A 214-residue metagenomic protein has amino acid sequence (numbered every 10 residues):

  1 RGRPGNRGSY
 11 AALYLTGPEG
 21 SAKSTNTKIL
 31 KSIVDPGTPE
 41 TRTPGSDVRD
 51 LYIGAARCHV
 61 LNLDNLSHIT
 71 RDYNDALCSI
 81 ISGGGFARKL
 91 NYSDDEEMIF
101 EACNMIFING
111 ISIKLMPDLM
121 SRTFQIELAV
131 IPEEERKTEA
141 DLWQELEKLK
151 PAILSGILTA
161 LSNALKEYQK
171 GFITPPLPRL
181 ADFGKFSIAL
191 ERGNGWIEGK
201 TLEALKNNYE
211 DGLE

Functional and structural regions predicted by a protein language model:
R1-R57: P-loop NTPase catalytic core of nucleic-acid-dependent motor ATPases
R3, K31, D35, N74-M98 (+1 more regions): Conserved catalytic/switch belt of AAA+ P-loop NTPases
Y10, G37, R57-H59, G84 (+3 more regions): Short glycine-/polar-rich loops that comprise or flank the Walker A/P-loop and associated switch/sensor motifs
E19, L63, I69, K166-E214: DNA transaction DNA-binding modules
T41-R49, L66-H68, G84-A102, N109-D118: Conserved Walker
H59-I81, S112-S121: Conserved AAA+/SF3 P-loop NTPase catalytic/coupling segment centered on the Walker-B
L115-E134: A short helix-turn-beta junction within AAA+ P-loop NTPase domains corresponding to the substrate/partner-engaging
L128-L146: A short, charged helix-loop
